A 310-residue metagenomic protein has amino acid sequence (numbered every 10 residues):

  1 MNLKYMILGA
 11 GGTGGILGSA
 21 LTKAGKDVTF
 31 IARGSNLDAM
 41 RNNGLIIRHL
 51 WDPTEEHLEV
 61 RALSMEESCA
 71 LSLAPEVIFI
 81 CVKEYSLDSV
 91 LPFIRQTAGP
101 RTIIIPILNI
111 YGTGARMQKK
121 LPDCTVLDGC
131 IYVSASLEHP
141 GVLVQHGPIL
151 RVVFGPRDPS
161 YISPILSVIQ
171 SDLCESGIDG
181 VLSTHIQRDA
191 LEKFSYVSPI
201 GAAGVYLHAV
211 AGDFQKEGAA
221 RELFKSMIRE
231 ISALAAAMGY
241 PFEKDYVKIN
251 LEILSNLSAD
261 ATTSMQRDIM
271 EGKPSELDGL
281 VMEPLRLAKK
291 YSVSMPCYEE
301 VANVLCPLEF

Functional and structural regions predicted by a protein language model:
M1-P53: NAD(P)+-binding Rossmann beta1-loop-alpha1 motif at the extreme N-terminus of oxidoreductases
N2, C174, K225-F310: NAD(P)-dependent Rossmann-like dehydrogenase/reductase catalytic/cofactor-binding core
L45-L63, V197: N-terminal glycine-rich dinucleotide-binding loop that anchors FAD/FMN and/or NAD(P) in oxidoreductases
E55-V142: Rossmann-like NAD(P)(H) cofactor-binding subdomain of soluble oxidoreductases
L73, N109-D189: Rossmann-fold dinucleotide-binding core
Q187-Q215, A219-S232, S258: Active-site-proximal catalytic alpha-helix in oxidoreductases
